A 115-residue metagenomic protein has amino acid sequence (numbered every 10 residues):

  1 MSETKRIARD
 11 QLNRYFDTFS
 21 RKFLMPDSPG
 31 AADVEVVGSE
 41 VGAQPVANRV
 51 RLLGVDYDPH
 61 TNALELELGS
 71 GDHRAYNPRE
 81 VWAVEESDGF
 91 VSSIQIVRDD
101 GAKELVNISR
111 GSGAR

Functional and structural regions predicted by a protein language model:
S2-V36: Eukaryotic proteins' extreme N-terminal regulatory segments
T4, G38, D58-A63, R98: Short beta-rich binding modules
M25, S39-E40, D56: An extracellular/secretory-lumen and virion-surface interaction module
V36-G42, L68-S70, I96-D100: Short acidic, glycine-rich loop/turn motifs
V41-R51: Short coil-to-beta-strand transition motifs
R49-S93: Amphipathic protein-protein interaction modules
P78-R115: Helix-rich interaction surfaces within compact, conserved domain-sized segments that mediate assembly or partner
